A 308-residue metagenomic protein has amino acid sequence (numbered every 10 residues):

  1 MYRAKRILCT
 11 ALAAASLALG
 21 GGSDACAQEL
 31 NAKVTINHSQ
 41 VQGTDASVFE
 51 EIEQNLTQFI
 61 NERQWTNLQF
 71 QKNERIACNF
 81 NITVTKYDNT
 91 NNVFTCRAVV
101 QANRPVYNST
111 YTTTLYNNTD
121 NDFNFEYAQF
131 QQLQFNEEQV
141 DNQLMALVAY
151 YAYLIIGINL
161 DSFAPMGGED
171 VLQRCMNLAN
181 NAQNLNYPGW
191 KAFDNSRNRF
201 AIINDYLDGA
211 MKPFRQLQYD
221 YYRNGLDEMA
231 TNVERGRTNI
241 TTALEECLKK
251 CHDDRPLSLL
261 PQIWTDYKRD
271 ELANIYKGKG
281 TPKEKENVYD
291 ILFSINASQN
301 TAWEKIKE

Functional and structural regions predicted by a protein language model:
M1-K5: N-terminal secretory signal peptides that target proteins for export/translocation
C9-G21: Bacterial N-terminal signal peptides
G21-A27: Sec/Tat signal peptide C-region and signal peptidase I cleavage site
Q28-T95, V106-N108: Start-of-domain marker
T35, Y222-E308: A cross-kingdom marker for long, charged
T57-W65, G157-D161, A273, K277: Sec-exported extracytoplasmic/periplasmic mature domains
T90-I203: Acidic/His-rich structured neighborhood in mature extracellular/periplasmic domains
A164-L257: Flexible, glycine-rich surface segments
